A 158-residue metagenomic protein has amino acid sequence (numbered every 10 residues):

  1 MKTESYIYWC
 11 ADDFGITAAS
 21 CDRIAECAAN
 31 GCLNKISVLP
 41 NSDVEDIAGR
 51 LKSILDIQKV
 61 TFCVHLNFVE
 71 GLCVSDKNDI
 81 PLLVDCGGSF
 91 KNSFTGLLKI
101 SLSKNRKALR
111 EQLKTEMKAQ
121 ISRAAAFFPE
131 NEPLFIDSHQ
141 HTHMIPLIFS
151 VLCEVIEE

Functional and structural regions predicted by a protein language model:
K2-A18, I24: Boundary/entry segment of secreted carbohydrate-active catalytic domains
Y6-Y8, L33-S37, K59-H65, P133-D137: Structural preference for beta-strand elements that scaffold enzyme active sites
D12-F14, L39-N41, H65-V69, H139-H141: Active-site beta-loop-alpha junctions enriched in small/polar residues
T17-A25, E116-R123: Short, acidic/polar
A18-E45: A short alpha/beta connector and helix-capping loop motif
I24-N30, I47-C63, L82-G88, A125-P129 (+1 more regions): Acidic (Asp/Glu)-rich catalytic clusters
C73-R106: Active-site gating loops and adjacent loop-to-helix segments of metal-dependent hydrolytic enzymes
R110, K118-E158: Catalytic domains of cell-wall/extracellular-matrix polysaccharide-remodeling enzymes, centered on de-N-acetylation
